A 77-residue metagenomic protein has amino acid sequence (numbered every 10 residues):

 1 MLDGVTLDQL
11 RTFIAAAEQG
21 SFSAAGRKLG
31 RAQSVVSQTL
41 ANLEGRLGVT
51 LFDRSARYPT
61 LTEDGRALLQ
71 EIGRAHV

Functional and structural regions predicted by a protein language model:
D3-D8: Short helix-coil-helix linker/hinge
Q9-A16, L68: Short alpha-helical "packing" element that flanks the helix-turn-helix/winged-helix DNA-binding module
A15-G30: Short helix-boundary/capping micro-motifs
S23, R27, S37-Q38, D53: Base-recognition residues in the alpha-helical recognition helix of bacterial helix-turn-helix
R27-K28, G45, R66: Alpha-helical residues within the helix-turn-helix
A32-N42: Residues within the DNA-recognition helix of helix-turn-helix
E44-L61: A short LG(V/I)-centered, amphipathic sequence patch enriched for acidic residue(s) preceding the LG motif
A75-V77: Conserved small/polar residues in nucleotide/adenosyl-binding loops
